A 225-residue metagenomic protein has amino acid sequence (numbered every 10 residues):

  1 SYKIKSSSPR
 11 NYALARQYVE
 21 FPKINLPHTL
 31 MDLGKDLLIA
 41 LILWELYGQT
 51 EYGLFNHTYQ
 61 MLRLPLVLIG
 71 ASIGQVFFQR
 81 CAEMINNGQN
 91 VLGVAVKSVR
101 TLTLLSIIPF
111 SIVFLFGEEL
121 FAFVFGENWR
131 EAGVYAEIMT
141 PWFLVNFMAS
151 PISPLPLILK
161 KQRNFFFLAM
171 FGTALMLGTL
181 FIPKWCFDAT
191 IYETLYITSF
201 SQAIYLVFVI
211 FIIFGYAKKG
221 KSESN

Functional and structural regions predicted by a protein language model:
S1, K160-R163, T173-V207, F211 (+1 more regions): Membrane-interface helix-loop junctions in multi-pass transport and translocation proteins
S1-D36, Q79-G93, G215-N225: Interhelical loop/hinge segments that connect adjacent transmembrane helices in multipass membrane
Y18-P22, Q89-L104, I112-F116, G133-A136: Interfacial transmembrane-helix starts/ends
K23-I24, I39-A40, E51-G70, R100-T101: Alpha-helical transmembrane segments of polytopic membrane transporters and translocases
L33, Q60, F110, F143 (+2 more regions): Residue-level recognition of pore/gate-forming positions within transmembrane alpha-helices of multi-pass
T58, L62-N87, L155-I158: Helix-loop junctions and terminal segments of transmembrane helices in multi-pass membrane transport/translocation
V96, L115-L144, Y192: Interfacial segments at transmembrane-helix termini and the short loops linking adjacent helices
P141-L168: Membrane-interface junctions at transmembrane-helix termini in multi-pass inner-membrane proteins
